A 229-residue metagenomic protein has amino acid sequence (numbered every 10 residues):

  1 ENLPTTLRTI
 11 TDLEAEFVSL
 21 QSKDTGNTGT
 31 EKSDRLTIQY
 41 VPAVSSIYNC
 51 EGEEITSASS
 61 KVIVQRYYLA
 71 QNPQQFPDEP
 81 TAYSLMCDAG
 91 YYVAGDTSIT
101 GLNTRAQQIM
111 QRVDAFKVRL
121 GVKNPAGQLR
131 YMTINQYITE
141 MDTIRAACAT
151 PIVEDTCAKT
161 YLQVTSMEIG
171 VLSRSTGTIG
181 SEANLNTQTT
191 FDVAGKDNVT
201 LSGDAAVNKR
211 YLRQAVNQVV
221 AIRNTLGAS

Functional and structural regions predicted by a protein language model:
E1-G170, T176-L212, A228-S229: N-terminal pilin/flagellin-like segments and related low-complexity appendage regions
